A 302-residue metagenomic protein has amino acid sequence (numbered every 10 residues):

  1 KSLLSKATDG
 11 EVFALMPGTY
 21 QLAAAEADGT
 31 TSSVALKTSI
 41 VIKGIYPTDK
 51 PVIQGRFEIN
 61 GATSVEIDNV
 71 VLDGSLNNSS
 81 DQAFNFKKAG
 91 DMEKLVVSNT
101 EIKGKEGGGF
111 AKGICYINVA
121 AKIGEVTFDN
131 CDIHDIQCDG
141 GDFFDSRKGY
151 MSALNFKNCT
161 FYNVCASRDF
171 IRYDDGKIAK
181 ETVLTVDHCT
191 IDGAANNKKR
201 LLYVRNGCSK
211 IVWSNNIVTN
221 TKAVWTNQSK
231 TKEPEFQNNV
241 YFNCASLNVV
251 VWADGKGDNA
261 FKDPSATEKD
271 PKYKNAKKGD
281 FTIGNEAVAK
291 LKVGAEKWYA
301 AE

Functional and structural regions predicted by a protein language model:
K1-A27, E286-A295, Y299: Acidic Gly/Asp/Thr-rich repetitive segments characteristic of extracellular carbohydrate-active and adhesion proteins
D9, L22-V41, K50-K94, I117-A120: Extracellular beta-strand-rich solenoid/capping regions of secreted or surface-exposed proteins that bind or remodel
A14, Q21, A35, V41-K43 (+14 more regions): Extracellular beta-strand solenoid repeats
M16-G18, I45, A276: Active-site-proximal beta-strand/loop segments in catalytic clefts of secreted hydrolases
A24-A25, V52-E58, S75-A83, K105-C115 (+6 more regions): Short glycine/acidic-rich loop motifs that flank beta-strands on beta-rich extracellular proteins
S39, T63-G74, M92-E106, K122-D139 (+6 more regions): Right-handed parallel beta-helix
D174-D175, T182: Non-transmembrane interaction and regulatory regions of membrane-associated proteins
Q228-E302: Acidic, glycine- and Ser/Thr-rich low-complexity intrinsically disordered tracts in extracellular/secreted proteins
